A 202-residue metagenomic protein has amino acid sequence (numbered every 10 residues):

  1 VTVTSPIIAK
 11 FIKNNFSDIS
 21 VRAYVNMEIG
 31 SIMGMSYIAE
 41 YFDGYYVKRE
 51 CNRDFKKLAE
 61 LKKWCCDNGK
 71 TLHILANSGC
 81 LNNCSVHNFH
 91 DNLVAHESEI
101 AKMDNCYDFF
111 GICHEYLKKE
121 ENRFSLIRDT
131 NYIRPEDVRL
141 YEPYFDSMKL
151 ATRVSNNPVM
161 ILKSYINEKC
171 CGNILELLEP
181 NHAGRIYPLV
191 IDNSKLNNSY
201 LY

Functional and structural regions predicted by a protein language model:
V1-G34, F42-Y202: Active-site pocket-lining/capping segments in soluble small-molecule metabolic enzymes
